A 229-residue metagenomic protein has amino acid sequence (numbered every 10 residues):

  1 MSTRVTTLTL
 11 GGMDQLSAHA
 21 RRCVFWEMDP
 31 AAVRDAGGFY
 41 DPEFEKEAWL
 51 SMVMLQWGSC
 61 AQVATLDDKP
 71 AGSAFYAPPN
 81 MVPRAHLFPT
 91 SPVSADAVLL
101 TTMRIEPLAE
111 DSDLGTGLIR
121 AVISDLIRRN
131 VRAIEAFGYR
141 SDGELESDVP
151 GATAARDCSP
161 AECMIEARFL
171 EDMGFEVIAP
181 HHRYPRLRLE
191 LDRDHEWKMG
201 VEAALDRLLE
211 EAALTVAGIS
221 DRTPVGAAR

Functional and structural regions predicted by a protein language model:
M1-Q56, A61-T65, K69, A204-R207 (+1 more regions): Short amphipathic alpha-helix that is part of the acyltransferase structural core
S17, R22, A74-P78, V82 (+1 more regions): Short, solvent-exposed beta-strand-terminating loops
F39-Y40, M52-S59, V63-T65, K69-E106 (+3 more regions): Conserved acyl-donor/pantetheine-binding loop and adjacent beta-alpha core of acyl/acetyltransferases and related
V63, P70-F75, A133-F137, I178-H181 (+1 more regions): A structural signal for short, well-ordered beta-strand segments and their strand-loop junctions that often border
D67, S124-R132, F175-I178: Secondary-structure boundary elements
I105, D111-I127: Conserved acetyl-CoA-binding loop-helix of GNAT-fold acetyltransferases
L126-C158: Conserved GNAT acetyl-CoA-binding A-motif
E162-C163, A167, M173-E176, H182-V216 (+1 more regions): C-terminal "cap" of GNAT-fold acetyltransferases
